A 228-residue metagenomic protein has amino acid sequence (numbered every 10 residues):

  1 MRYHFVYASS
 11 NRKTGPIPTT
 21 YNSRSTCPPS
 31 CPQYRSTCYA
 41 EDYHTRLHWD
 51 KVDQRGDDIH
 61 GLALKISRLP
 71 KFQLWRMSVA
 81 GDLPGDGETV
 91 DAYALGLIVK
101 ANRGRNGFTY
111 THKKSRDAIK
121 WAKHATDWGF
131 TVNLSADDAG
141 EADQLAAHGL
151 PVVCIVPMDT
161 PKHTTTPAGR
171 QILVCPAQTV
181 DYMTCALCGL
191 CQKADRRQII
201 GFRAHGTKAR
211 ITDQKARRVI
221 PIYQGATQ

Functional and structural regions predicted by a protein language model:
M1-Q228: Class I S-adenosyl-L-methionine
